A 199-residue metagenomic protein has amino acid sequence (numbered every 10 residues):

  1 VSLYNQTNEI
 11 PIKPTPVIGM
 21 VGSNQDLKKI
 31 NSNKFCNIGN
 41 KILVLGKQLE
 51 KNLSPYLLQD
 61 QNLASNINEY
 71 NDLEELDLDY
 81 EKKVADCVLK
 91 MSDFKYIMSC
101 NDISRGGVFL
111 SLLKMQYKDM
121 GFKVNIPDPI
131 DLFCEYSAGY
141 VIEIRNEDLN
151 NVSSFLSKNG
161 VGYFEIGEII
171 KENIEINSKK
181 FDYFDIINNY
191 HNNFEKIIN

Functional and structural regions predicted by a protein language model:
V1-S54, E165-E168: Glycine-rich anion-binding loops of enzyme active sites
V1-V17, Y70-D72, A85-N199: Glycine-/charge-enriched secondary-structure boundary and capping motifs
D26-I38, L58-N62, K83-M91, N125-I130: Glycine-/acidic-rich phosphate or pyrophosphate-binding loops and their flanking alpha/beta elements
K34, D77, N101: Glycine- and other small-residue-rich loops at beta-strand/loop junctions that grip anionic moieties
E50-E75: Gly-rich Lys/Arg/Thr-decorated short loops/hinges at beta-loop-alpha junctions or inter-strand turns that position
L76-K83: C-terminal transmembrane module of polytopic alpha-helical membrane proteins
